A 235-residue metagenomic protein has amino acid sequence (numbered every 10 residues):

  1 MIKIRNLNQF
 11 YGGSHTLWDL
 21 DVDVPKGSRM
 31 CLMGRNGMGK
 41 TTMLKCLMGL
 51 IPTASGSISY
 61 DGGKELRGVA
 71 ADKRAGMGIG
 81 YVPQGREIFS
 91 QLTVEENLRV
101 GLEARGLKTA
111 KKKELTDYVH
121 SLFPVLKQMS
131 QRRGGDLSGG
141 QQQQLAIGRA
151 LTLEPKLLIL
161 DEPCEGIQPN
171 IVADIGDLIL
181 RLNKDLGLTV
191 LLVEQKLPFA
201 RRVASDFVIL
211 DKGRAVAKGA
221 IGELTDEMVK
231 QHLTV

Functional and structural regions predicted by a protein language model:
I2, L17-D19: Conserved structural motif at the start of ABC-family nucleotide-binding domains
M33-R35: The feature captures the beta-strand-to-loop junction immediately N-terminal to the Walker
M48: Helix-to-loop junction immediately C-terminal to a conserved catalytic motif
S57-A75, K108, I221-E223: ABC ATPase NBD Q-loop/coupling interface
L92-V100, S130: Short coil-to-helix segment of the ABC ATPase nucleotide-binding domain corresponding to the Q-loop/switch region
R133-L137: Conserved ABC ATPase signature
A150-L151: ABC ATPase C-loop
E154: Conserved catalytic motifs of ABC-family nucleotide-binding domains
